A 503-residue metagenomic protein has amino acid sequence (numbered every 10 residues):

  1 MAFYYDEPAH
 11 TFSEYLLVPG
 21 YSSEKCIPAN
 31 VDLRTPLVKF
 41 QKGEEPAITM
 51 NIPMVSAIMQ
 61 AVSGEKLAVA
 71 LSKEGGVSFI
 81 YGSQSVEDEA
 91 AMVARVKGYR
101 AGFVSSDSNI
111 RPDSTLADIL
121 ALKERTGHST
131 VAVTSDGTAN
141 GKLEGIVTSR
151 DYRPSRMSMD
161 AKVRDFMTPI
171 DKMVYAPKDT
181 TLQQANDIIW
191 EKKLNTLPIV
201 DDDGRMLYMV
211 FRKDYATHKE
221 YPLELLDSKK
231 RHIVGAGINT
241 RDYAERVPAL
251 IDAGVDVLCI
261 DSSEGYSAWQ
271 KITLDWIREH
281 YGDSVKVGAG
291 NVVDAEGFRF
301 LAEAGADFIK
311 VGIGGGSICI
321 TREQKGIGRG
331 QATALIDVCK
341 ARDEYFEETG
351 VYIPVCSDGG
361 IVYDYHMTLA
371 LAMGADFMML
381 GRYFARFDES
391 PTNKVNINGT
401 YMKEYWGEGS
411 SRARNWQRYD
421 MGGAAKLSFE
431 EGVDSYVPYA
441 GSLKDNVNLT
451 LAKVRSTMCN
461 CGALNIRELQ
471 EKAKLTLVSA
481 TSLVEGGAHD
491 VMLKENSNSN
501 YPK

Functional and structural regions predicted by a protein language model:
M1-Y21, S108-I110, A176-P177, Q183-Q184 (+3 more regions): Alpha/beta catalytic cores of nucleotide-metabolism and tRNA/nucleoside-modifying enzymes
A29-M50, A57-M59, D88-T126, V133-D136 (+6 more regions): Bateman/CBS regulatory modules and CBS-like beta-alpha motifs in cytosolic regions of diverse proteins
A47-S56, G102-D107, D227-A236, R278-V293 (+2 more regions): Short beta-strand/loop segments at the ligand-binding rim of alpha/beta enzyme cores
K66-V69, Y243-A253, V287, V292-V311 (+1 more regions): Catalytic cores of alpha/beta
K73-D88, V255-S267, D307-K325, I361-V395: Glycine-rich phosphate-binding active-site loops on the catalytic face of alpha/beta enzymes
F79-Q84, S108-R111, T130-T134, Y175-A176 (+6 more regions): Catalytic beta/alpha-barrel core
G82-K97, N140-D160, I189, P198-A216 (+2 more regions): Terminal amphipathic helices with adjacent charged low-complexity linkers/tails
Q84-A94, S155-D160, R205-L225, Y243-R246 (+4 more regions): Active-site-adjacent beta->alpha loops and helix N-cap segments on the catalytic face of soluble alpha/beta enzymes
